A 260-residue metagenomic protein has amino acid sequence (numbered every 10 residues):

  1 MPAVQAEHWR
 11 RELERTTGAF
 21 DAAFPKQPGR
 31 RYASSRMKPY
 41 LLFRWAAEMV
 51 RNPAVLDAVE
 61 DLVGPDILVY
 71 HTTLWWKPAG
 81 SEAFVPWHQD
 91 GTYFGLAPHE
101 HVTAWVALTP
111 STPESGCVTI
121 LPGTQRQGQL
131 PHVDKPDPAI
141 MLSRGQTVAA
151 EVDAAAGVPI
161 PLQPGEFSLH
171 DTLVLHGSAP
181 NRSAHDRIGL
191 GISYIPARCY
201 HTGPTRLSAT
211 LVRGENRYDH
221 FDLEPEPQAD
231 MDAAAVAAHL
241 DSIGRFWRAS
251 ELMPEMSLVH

Functional and structural regions predicted by a protein language model:
M1-A3, W75-K77, T92, S111-P113 (+3 more regions): Short, solvent-exposed loop/turn segments at secondary-structure junctions
M1-L96: Non-heme Fe(II)-dependent double-stranded beta-helix
A23-F24, L173-H260: Non-heme Fe(II)/2-oxoglutarate
P65, G91, L96-A97, V106-C117 (+2 more regions): Active-site region of the double-stranded beta-helix
H88, G95-P113, P161-P164, L169 (+1 more regions): Short, conserved beta-strand element in jelly-roll/cupin
Q89, R144-A154, H185-D186, P204-L211: Short, surface-exposed loop/helix-turn segments at secondary-structure junctions that function as lids/hinges flanking
L96-E100, E151, R182-D186: A generic structural micro-feature
P113-A179: Double-stranded beta-helix
